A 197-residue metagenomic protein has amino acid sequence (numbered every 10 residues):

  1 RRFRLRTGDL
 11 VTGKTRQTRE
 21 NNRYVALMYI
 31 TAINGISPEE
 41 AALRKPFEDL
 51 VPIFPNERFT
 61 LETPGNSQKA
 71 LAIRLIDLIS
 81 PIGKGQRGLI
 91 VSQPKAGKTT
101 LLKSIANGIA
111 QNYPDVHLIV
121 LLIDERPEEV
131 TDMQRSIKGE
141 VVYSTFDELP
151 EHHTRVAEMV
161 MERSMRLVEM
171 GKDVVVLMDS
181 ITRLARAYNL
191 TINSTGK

Functional and structural regions predicted by a protein language model:
R1-A41: N-terminal "pre-motor" subdomain/linker immediately upstream of P-loop NTPase catalytic cores
R2, T18-E20, I36-P38, A96 (+3 more regions): Short beta-strands and strand-coil junctions in structured, solvent-facing domains, enriched
N22, E39-E40, E128-D132, E151 (+1 more regions): Switch/connector loops and helix/strand junctions flanking conserved nucleotide-binding motifs in nucleotide-processing
A26-E62: Charged, amphipathic alpha-helical linker segments immediately N-terminal to NTP-binding catalytic cores
P52-A157: Phosphate-binding glycine-rich loops and their immediate beta-loop-alpha structural context
R135-V142, F146, P150-M161, M165-K197: Conserved P-loop NTPase nucleotide-binding/switch module
